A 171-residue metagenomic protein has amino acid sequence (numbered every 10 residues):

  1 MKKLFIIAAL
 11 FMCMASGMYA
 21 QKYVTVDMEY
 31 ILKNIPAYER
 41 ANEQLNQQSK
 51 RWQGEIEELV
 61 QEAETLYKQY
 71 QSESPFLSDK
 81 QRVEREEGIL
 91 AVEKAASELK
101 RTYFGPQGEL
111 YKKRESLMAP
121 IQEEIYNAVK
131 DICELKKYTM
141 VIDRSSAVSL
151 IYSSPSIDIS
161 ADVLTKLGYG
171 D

Functional and structural regions predicted by a protein language model:
L4-A15: Sec-dependent N-terminal signal peptides
S16-A20: Sec/Tat signal peptide C-region and signal peptidase I cleavage site
Q21-K136, M140-V148, G170: Amphipathic alpha-helical segments
I151-S153: Short, exposed beta-strand-loop hairpins at the edges of beta-sheets in extracellular/periplasmic proteins
